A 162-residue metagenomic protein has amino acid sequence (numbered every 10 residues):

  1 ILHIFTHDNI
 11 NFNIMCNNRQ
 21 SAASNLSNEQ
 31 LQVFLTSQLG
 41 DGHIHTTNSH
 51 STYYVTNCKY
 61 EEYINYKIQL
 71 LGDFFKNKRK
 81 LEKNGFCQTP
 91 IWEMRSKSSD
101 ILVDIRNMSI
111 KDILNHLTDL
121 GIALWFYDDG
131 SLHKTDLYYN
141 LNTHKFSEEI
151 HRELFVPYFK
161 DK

Functional and structural regions predicted by a protein language model:
I1-K162: Internal intein/HINT superfamily modules and their associated LAGLIDADG
